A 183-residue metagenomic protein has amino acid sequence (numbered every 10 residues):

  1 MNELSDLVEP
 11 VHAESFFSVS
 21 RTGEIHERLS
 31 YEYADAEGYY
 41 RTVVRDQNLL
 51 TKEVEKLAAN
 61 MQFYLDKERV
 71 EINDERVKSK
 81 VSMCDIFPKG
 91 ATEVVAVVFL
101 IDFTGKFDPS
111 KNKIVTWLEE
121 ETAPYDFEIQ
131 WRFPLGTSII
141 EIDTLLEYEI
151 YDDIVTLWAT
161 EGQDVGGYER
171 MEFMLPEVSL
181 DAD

Functional and structural regions predicted by a protein language model:
M1-F16, L50, L57: Short N-terminal edge-element motif at the start of the domain
L4-L7, G23, D181-D183: Long, contiguous binding/interaction regions
D6-L7, A34-T42, K106-K111: Short, cysteine-centered beta-strand-loop-beta hairpins and adjacent loop/turn segments enriched in charged/polar
H12, S30-A34, T104: Generic short beta-strand segments
F16, H26-S30, A96-L100, Q130: Beta-strand secondary-structure signal
V19-K52, S138-I139: Primarily extracytoplasmic ectodomains and periplasmic/lumenal surface modules that are beta-strand-rich
T42-R69, R76-C84: Structured interface patches
K67-V95, T104-D183: Intrinsically disordered, low-complexity linkers and stems that provide flexible hinges in membrane-associated
